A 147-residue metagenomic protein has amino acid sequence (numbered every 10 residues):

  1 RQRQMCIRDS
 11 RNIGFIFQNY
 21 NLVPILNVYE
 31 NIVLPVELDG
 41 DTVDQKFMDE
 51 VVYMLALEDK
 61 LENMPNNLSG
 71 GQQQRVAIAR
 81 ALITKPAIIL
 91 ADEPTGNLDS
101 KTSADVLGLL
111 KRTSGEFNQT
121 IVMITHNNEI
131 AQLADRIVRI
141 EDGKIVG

Functional and structural regions predicted by a protein language model:
R1-Q4, R8-L133, I137-R139: ABC family nucleotide-binding domain
I137-G147: H-loop (His-switch) and adjacent beta-strand-loop-beta switch element of ABC-type ATPase nucleotide-binding domains
